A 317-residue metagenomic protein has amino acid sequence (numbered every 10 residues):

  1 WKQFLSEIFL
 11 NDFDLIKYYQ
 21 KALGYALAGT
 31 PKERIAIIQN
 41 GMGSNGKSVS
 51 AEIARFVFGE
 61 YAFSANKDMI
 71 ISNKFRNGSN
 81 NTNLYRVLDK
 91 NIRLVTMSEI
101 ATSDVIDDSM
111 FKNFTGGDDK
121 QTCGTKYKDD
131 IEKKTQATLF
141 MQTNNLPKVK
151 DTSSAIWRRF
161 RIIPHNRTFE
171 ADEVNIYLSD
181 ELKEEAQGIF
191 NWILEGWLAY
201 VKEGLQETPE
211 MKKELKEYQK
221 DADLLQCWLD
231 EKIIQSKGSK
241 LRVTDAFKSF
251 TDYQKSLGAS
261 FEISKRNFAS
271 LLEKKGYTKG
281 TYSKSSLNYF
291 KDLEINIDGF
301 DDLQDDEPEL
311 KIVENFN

Functional and structural regions predicted by a protein language model:
W1-N91, R161-I163, F190-I193, K202-Q206 (+3 more regions): P-loop NTPase catalytic core of nucleic-acid-dependent motor ATPases
I16, S179-F190: Short, charged, low-complexity patches
I37-G41, L139-F140, F268: Extended hydrophobic secondary-structure segments that form protein cores and membrane-embedded regions
E52, F56-L84, D104-D108, T122-D130 (+5 more regions): Positively charged interface segments
N91-L94, T135-L139: Loop/turn-to-beta-strand initiation segments
E99: Walker B catalytic acidic pair
K112-G117: Signature of the SF2 helicase/ATPase Hel1-core->accessory helical subdomain module
A199-G238: Conserved alpha/beta core segments of nucleic-acid transaction machinery
